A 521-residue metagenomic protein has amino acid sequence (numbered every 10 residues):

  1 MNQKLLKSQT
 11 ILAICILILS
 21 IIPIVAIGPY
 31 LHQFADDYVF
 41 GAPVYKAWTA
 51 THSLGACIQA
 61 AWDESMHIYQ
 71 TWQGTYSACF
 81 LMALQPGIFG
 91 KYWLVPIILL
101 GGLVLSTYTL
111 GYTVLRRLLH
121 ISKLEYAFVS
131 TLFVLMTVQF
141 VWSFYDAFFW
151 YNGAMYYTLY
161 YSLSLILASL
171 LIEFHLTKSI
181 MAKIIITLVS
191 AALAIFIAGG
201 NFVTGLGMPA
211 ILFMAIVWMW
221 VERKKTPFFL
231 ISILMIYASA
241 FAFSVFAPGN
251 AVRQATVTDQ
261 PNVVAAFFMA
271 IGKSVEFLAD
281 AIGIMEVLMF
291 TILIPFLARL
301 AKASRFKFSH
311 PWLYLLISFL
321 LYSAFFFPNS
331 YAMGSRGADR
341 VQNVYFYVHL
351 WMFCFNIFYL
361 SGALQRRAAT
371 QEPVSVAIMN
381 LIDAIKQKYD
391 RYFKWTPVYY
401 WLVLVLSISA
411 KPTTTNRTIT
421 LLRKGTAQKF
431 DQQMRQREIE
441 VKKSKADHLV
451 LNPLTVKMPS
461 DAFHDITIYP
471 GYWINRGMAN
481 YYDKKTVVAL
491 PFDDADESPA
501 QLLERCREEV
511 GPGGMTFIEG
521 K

Functional and structural regions predicted by a protein language model:
L6-W72, P86-Y126, K225-T226, A368 (+2 more regions): Intrinsically disordered, polar/acidic, low-complexity terminal segments
Q9-P23, F128-L135, V189-A192, S232-S239: Alpha-helical transmembrane segments
A26-L94, Y151, A198, F202-V341: Transmembrane catalytic cores of multi-pass membrane glycosyltransferases and polysaccharide-assembly enzymes
D36, E125-I172, N201, A324-F358: Membrane-interface micro-motifs in multi-pass membrane enzymes
F89-L105, F133, T137, A154-S162 (+2 more regions): Individual alpha-helical transmembrane segments in multi-pass integral membrane proteins
L103-V114, L163-H175, A210-V217, L293-L297 (+1 more regions): Transmembrane alpha-helical segments
E173-I195, K225, I231-S232: Short hydrophobic alpha-helices at membrane interfaces in multi-pass membrane enzymes
L297-Y400: Long, well-ordered mid-to-C-terminal structural blocks that present hydrophobic/aromatic surfaces
